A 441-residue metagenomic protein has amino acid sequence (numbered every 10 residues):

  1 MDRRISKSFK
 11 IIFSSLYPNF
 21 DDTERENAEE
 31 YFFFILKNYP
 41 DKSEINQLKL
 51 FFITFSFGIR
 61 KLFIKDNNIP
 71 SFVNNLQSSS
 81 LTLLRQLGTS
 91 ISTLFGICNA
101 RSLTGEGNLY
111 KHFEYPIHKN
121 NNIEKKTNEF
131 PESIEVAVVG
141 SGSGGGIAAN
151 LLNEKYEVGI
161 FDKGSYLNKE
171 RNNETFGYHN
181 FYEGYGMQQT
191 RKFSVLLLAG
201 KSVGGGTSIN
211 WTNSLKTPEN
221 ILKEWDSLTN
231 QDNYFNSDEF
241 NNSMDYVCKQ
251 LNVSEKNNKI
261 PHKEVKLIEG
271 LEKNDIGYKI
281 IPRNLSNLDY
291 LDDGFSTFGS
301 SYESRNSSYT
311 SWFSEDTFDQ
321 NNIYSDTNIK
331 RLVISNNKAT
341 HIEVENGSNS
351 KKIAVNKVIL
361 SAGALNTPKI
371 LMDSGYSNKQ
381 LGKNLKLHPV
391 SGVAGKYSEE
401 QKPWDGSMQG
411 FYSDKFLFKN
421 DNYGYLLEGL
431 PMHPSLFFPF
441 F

Functional and structural regions predicted by a protein language model:
D2-I53, F57-I64, P70-E135, E154-K155 (+1 more regions): Extreme N-terminal leader/targeting segments of oxidoreductases
T93-K126, D232-S335: Conserved redox-cofactor binding core of oxidoreductases
T127-I160, G164-L167: N-terminal Rossmann-like FAD-binding beta1-loop-alpha1 element of flavoenzymes
E129-I134, S348-K357, S361: Core beta-strand elements of the Rossmann-like FAD/NAD(P) dinucleotide-binding domain in flavoenzyme oxidoreductases
S141-S143, K163-Y166, V355-K357, S361-P368 (+1 more regions): Glycine-/small-residue-rich beta->alpha transition segments that form the dinucleotide
Y156-V158, Y278, V358: Hydrophobic anchor at the start of a short beta-strand that flanks the dinucleotide cofactor-binding loop
G177-K256: Redox-cofactor-proximal catalytic regions of oxidoreductases
N378-L381, L387-F441: FAD cofactor-binding and catalytic pocket of flavoenzymes
